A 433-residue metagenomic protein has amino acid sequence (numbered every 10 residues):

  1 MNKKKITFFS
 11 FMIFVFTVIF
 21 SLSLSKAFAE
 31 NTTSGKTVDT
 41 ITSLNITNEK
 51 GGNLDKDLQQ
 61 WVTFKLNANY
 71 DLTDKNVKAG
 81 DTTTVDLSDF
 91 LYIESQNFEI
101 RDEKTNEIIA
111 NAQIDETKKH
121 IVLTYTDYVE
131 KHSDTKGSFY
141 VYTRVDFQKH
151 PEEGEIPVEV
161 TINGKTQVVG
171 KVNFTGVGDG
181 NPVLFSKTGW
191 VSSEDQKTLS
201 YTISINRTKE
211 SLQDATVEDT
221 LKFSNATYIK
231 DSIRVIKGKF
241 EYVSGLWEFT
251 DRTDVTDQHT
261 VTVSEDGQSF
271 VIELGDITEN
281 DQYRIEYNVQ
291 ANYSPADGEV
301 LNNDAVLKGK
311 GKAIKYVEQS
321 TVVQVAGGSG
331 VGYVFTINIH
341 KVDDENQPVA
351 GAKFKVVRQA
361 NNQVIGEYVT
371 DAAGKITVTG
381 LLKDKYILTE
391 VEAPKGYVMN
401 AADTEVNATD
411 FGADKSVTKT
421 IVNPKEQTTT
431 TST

Functional and structural regions predicted by a protein language model:
N2-T433: Solvent-exposed loop/turn and edge beta-strand elements of beta-rich ligand-binding domains
